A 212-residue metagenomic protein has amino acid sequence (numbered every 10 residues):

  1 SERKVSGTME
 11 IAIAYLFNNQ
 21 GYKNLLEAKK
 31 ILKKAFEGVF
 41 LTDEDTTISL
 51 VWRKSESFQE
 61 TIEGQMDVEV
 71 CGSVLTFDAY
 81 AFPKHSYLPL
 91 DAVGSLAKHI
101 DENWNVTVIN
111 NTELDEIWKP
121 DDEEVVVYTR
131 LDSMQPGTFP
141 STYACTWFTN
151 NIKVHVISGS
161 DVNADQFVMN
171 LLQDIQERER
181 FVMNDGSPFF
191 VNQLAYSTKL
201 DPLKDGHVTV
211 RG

Functional and structural regions predicted by a protein language model:
E2-D121, D132-G212: Charged, amphipathic alpha-helical segments and their flanking helix caps
V125-Y128: A short glycine-rich, His/Asp/Glu-containing loop-to-beta-strand
